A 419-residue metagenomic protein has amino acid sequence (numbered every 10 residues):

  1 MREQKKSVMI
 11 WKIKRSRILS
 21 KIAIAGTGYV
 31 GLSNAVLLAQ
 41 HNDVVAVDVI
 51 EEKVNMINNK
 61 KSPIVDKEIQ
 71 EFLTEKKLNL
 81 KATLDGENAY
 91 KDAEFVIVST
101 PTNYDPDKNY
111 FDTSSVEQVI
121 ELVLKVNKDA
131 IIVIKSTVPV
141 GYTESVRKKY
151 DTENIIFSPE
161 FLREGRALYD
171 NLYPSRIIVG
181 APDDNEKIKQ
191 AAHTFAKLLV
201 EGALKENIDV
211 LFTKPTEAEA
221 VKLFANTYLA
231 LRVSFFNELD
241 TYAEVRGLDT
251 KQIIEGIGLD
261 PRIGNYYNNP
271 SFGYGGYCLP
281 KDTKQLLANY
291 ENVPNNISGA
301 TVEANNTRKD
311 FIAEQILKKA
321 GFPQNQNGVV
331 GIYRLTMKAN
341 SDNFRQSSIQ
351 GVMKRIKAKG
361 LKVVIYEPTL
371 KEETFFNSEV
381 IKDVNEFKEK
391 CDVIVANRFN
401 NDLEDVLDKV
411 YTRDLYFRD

Functional and structural regions predicted by a protein language model:
M1-R2, L19: Accessible peptide chain termini
I10-D419: Structural/interface elements that position substrates and couple domains in central-metabolism enzymes
